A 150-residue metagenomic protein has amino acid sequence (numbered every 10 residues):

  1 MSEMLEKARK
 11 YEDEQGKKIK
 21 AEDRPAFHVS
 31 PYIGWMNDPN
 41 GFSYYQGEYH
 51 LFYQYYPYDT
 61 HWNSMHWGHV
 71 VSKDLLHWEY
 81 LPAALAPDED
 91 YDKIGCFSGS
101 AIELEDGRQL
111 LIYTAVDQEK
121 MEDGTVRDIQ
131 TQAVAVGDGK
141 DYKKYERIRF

Functional and structural regions predicted by a protein language model:
M1-F150: Beta-rich carbohydrate-recognition and catalytic domains
